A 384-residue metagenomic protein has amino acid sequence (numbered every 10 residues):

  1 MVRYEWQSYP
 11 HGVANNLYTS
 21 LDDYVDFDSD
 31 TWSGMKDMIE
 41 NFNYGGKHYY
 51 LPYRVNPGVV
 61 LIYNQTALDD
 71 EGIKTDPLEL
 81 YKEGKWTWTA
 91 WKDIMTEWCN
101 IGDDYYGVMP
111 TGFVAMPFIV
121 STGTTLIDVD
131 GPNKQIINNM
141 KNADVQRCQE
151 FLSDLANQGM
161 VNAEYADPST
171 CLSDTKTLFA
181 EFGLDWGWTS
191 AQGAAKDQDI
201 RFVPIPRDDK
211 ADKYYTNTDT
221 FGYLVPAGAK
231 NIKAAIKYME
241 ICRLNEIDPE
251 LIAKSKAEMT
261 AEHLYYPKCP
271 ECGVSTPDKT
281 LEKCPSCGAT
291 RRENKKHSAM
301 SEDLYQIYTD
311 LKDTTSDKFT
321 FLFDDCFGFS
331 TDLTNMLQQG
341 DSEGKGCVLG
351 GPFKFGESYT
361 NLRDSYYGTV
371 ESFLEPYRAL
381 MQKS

Functional and structural regions predicted by a protein language model:
Y4-G58, T89, V203: Hinge/lid segment of periplasmic solute-binding proteins
D22-G34, L80-G84, T124-R147, R207-Y214: Short, solvent-exposed loop/beta-turn-alpha elements that line the ligand-binding surface or hinge of extracytoplasmic
N43-V55, V59-L61, G84-I137: Extracytoplasmic/periplasmic solute-binding protein
K92-M95, D130-A166: Glycine-centered hinge/linker elements that transmit conformational signals in sensory and ligand-binding systems
G193-Y265, N294: Extracytoplasmic/periplasmic substrate-recognition and gating elements
I232, E246-E271, N294-S384: Conserved C-terminal helix/tail region of periplasmic/extracytoplasmic solute-binding proteins
C269-C272, C284-C287: Short cysteine-rich clusters marking metal-coordination/redox-active sites
T276, R291: Cys/His-rich microdomains that often coordinate metals
